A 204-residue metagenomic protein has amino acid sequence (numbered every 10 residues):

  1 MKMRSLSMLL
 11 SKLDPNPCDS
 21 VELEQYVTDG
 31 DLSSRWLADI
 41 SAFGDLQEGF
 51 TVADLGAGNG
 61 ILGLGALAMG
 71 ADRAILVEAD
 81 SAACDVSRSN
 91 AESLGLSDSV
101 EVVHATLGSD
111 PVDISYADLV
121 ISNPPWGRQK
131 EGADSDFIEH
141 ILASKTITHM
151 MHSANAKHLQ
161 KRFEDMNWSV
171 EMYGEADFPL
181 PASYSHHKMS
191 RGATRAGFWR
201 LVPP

Functional and structural regions predicted by a protein language model:
M1-A53, L62-L64: S-adenosyl-L-methionine
G56: Conserved S-adenosyl-L-methionine
N59-A71: Conserved SAM-binding loop of SAM-dependent methyltransferases across substrates and taxa, primarily the Class I
G70, E92-S97, M166-W168: Short helix-capping segments at alpha-helix termini
R73-E78: Conserved SAM-binding motif I beta-strand of class I
A82: Conserved Rossmann-like nucleotide-cofactor binding loop
D85-I114: S-adenosyl-L-methionine
H104-R200: S-adenosylmethionine
